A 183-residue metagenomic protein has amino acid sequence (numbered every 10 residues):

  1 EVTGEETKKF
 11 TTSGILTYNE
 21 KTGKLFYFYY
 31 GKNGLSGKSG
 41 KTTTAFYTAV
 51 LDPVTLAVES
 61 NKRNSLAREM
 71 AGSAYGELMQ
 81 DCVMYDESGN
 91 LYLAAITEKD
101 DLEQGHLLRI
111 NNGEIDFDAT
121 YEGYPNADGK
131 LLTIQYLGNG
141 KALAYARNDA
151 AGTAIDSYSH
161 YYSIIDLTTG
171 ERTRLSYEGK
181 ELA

Functional and structural regions predicted by a protein language model:
E1-F10, A57-R68, D116-A127, E171-K180: Beta-propeller fold detector
V2-R63: Aromatic- and glycine-enriched pocket-lining scaffold segments that form the walls of small-molecule binding clefts
K8-Y18, E69-V83, P125-L137, E178-A183: Repeated scaffold domains used in trafficking and secretory/extracellular systems, primarily beta-propellers
T22-G23, S88-N90, N139-K141: Short coil/turn segments that connect the beta-strands within blades of beta-propeller domains
F26-A45, L93-Q104, A144-S159: Short, conserved, GDST-rich strand-edge loop motifs in beta-rich repeat architectures
G40-A57, Q104-E114, S157-T169: Beta-propeller blade signature
S65-R68, Y75-V83, E87-I110, E114-F117 (+1 more regions): Beta-propeller domains
D128-A183: Loop/turn-rich, solvent-exposed surfaces of beta-rich toroidal or solenoidal domains
